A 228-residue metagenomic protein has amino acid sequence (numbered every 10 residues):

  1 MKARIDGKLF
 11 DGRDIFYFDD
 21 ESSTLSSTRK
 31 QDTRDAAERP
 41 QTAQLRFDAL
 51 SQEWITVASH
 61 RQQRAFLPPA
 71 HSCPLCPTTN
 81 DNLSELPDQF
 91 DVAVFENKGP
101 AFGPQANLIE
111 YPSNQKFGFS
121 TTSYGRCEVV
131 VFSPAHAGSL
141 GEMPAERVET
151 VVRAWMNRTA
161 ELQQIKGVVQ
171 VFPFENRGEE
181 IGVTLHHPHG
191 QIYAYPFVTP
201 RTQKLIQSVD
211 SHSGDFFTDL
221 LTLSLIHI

Functional and structural regions predicted by a protein language model:
M1-I226: HIT superfamily nucleotide-processing domains
